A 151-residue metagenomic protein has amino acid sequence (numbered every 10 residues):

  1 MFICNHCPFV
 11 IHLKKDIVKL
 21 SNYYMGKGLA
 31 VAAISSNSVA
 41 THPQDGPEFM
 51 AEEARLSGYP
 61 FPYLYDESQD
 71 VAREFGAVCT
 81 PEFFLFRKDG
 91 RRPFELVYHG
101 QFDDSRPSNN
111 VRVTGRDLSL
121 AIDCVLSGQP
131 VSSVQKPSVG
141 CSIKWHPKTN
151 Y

Functional and structural regions predicted by a protein language model:
M1-L126, T149: Chalcogenol-based redox active-site neighborhoods
L120-Y151: Cysteine/selenocysteine-centered motifs that mediate thiol-based redox chemistry or coordinate metal-sulfur cofactors
